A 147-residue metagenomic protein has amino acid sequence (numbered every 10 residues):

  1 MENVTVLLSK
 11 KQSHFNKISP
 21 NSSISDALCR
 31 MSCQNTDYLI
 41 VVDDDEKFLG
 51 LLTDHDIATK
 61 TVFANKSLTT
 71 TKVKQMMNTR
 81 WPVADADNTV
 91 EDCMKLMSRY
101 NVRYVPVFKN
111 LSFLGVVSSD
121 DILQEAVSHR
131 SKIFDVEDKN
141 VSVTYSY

Functional and structural regions predicted by a protein language model:
M1-Y147: Tandem CBS (Cystathionine beta-synthase) repeat/Bateman regulatory domains
